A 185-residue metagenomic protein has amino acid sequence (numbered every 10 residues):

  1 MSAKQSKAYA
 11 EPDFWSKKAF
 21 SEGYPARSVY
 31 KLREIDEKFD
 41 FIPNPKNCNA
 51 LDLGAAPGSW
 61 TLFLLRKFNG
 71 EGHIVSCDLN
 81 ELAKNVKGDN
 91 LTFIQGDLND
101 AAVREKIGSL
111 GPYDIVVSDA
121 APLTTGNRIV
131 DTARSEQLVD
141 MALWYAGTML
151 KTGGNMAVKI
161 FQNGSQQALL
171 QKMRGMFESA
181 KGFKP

Functional and structural regions predicted by a protein language model:
M1-P45: Class I SAM-dependent methyltransferase Rossmann-like catalytic core, especially the SAM/SAH-binding loop
P43-N44, F68-N69, M149-L150: A generic alpha-to-beta junction signature in SAM-dependent methyltransferases
P45-A56: Conserved class I S-adenosyl-L-methionine
C48, G72, G154: Glycine-centered, small-residue-biased loops immediately flanking beta-strands in adenine/cofactor-binding cores
L51, A83, N127-P185: C-terminal substrate-binding/active-site "lid" region of AdoMet-derived donor-dependent transferases
P57-G70: Conserved SAM-binding loop of SAM-dependent methyltransferases across substrates and taxa, primarily the Class I
H73-D78: Conserved SAM-binding motif I beta-strand of class I
L79-L123: S-adenosyl-L-methionine
